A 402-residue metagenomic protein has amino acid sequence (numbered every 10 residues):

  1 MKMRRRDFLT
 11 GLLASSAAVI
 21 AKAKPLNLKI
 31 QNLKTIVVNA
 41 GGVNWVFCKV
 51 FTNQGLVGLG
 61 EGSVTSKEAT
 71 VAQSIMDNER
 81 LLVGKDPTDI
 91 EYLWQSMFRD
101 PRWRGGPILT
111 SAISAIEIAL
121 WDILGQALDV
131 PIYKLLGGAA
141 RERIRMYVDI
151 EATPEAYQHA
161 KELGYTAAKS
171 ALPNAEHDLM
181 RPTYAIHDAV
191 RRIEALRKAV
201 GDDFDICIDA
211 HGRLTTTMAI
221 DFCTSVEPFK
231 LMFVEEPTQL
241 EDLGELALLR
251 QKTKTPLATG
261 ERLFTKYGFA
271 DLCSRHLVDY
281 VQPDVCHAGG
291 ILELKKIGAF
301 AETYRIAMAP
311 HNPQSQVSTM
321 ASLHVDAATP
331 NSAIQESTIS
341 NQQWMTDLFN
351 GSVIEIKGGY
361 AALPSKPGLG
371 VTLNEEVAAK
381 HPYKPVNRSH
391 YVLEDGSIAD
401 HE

Functional and structural regions predicted by a protein language model:
M1-M3: N-terminal secretory signal peptides
R5-A23: N-terminal export signals
K24-L59, S63-V64, Q342-L348: Structured beta-strand/loop patches that form or line metal/cofactor-binding pockets in enzymes
L56-A127: Metal- or metallocofactor-binding catalytic centers and their adjacent structured scaffolds across diverse enzyme
T65, Q73, N78, K85 (+5 more regions): Shared catalytic-loop signature of beta/alpha-barrel
G137, E142-T253: Metal-dependent enolase-superfamily TIM-barrel catalytic cores that perform enediolate-based chemistry
L369-E402: Extended hydrophobic packing segments that form well-structured cores
